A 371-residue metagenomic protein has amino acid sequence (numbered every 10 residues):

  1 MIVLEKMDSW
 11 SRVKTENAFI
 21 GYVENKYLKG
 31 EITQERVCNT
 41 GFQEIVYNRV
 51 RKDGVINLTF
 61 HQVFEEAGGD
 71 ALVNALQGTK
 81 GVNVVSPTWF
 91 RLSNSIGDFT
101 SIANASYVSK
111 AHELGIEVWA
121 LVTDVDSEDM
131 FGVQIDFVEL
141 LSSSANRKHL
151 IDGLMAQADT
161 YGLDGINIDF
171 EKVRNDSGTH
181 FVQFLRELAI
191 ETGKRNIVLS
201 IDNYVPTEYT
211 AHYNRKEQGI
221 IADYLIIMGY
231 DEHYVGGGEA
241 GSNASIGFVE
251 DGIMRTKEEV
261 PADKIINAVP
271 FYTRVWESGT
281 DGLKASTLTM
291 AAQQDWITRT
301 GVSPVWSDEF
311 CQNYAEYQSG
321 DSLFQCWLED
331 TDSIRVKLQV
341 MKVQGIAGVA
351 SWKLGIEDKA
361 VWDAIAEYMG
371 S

Functional and structural regions predicted by a protein language model:
I2-E5, K14-D53: Boundary regions of SH3-family modules and the immediately adjacent low-complexity/disordered segments in eukaryotic
E35-K148: Glycan-recognition patch characteristic of GH18 chitinases/ENGases and related GlcNAc/peptidoglycan-binding proteins
R36-E44, E128-D129, D136, V269-Q339 (+1 more regions): Glycan-binding loop/region signatures in secreted carbohydrate-active enzymes
N57-H61, N83-P87, V118-V122, I166-I168 (+4 more regions): Hydrophobic faces of well-ordered beta-strands that scaffold small-molecule active sites in alpha/beta enzyme cores
G68-S95, G153-I166, V336-G348: Catalytic domains of carbohydrate-active enzymes, especially glycoside hydrolases
V84, W89, H149-H180, I227-E239 (+1 more regions): Active-site groove signature of glycoside hydrolases
N94-I102, D152, N175-R299: Substrate-binding surface in catalytic domains of secreted glycosidases
K337-S371: Acidic/aromatic/glycine-rich contiguous surface patches that form carbohydrate-binding/processing clefts and analogous
